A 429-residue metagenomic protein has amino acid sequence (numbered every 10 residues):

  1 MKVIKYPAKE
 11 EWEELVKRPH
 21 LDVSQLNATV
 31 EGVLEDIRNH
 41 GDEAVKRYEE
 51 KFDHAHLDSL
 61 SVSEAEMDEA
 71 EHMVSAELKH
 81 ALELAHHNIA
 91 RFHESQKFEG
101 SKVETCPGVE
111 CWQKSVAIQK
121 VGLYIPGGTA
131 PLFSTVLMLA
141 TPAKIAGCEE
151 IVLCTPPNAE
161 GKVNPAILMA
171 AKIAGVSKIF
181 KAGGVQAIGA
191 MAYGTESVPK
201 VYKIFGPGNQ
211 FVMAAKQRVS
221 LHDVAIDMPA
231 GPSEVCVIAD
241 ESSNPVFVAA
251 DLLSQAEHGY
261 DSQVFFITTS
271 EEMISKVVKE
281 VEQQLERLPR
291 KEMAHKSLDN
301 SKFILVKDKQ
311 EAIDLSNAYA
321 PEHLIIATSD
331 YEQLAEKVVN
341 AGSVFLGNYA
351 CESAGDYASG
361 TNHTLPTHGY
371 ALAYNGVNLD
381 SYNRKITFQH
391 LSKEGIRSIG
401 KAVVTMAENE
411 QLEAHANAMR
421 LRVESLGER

Functional and structural regions predicted by a protein language model:
M1-P7, K178-G183, F303-D308: Short acidic-hydrophobic, aromatic-tinged amphipathic segments that line or gate anion-handling sites
M1-Q119: N-terminal Rossmann-like NAD(P)+-binding subdomain of aldehyde/semialdehyde dehydrogenases
F98-T105, A225, S262-I267, R287-S297 (+3 more regions): Flexible, glycine/charged-enriched surface loops at secondary-structure junctions
V103-M169: Conserved small-residue-rich beta-alpha loop and adjacent elements that most often cradle the phosphate/pyrophosphate
G175-S254, H258-Q263: Conserved NAD(P)+-binding/catalytic subdomain of aldehyde/semialdehyde dehydrogenases
H258, F266-K337, A341: A glycine- and small/hydrophobic-rich beta-loop-beta segment that serves as a flexible "lid/hinge" or phosphate-binding
N317-R429: C-terminal core of ALDH-fold dehydrogenases
